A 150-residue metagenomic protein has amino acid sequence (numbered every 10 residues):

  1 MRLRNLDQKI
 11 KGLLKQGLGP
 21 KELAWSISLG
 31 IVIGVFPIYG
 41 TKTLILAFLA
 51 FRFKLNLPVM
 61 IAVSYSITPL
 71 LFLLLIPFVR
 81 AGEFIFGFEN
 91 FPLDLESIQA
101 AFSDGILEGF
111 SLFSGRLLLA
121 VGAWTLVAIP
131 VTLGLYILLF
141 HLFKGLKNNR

Functional and structural regions predicted by a protein language model:
M1-L14, R150: Short, Lys/Arg-rich, polar N-terminal cytosolic tail immediately upstream of the first transmembrane signal-anchor
K9-I33: Small-residue-enriched transmembrane helix starts and helix-helix packing motifs in multi-pass inner-membrane proteins
E22-S26, N56, M60, R116 (+2 more regions): Residue-level signature of transmembrane alpha-helical entry/exit and packing/kink sites in multi-pass membrane
F36-L49, F53-A62, I67-F78: Transmembrane helix boundary and interhelical junction motifs in multipass membrane proteins
I76-S103: Juxtamembrane non-transmembrane "cap" segments at the membrane-aqueous interface of multi-pass membrane proteins
G82-N90, L138-R150: Membrane-interfacial segments
I106-G145: C-terminal binding/interaction regions
